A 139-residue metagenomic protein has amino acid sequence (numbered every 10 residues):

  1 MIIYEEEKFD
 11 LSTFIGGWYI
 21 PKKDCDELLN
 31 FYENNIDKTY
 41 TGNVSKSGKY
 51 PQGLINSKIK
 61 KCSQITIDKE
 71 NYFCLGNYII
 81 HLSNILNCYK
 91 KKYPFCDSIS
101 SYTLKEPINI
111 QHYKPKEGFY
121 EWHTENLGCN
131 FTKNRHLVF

Functional and structural regions predicted by a protein language model:
I2-S101: Non-heme Fe(II)/2-oxoglutarate
I79-F139: Catalytic core of non-heme Fe(II) oxygenases with the double-stranded beta-helix
